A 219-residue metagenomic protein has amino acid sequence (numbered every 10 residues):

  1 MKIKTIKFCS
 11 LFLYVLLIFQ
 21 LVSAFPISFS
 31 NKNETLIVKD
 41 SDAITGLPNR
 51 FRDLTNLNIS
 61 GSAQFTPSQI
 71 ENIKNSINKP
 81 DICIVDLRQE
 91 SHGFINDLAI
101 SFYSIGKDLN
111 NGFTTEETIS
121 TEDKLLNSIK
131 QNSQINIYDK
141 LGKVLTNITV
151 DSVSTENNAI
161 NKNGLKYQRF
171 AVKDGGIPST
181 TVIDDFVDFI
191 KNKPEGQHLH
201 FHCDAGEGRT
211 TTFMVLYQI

Functional and structural regions predicted by a protein language model:
M1-F12: Bacterial N-terminal signal peptides that target proteins for export
L17-H200, T212-I219: Cys-dependent protein tyrosine phosphatase-like superfamily
G206: Conserved G/P- and acidic residue-centered "switch" motifs that form tight phosphate/ATP-binding loops in soluble
R209: Conserved SAM/SAH-binding loop-helix junction of Class I S-adenosyl-L-methionine-dependent methyltransferases
